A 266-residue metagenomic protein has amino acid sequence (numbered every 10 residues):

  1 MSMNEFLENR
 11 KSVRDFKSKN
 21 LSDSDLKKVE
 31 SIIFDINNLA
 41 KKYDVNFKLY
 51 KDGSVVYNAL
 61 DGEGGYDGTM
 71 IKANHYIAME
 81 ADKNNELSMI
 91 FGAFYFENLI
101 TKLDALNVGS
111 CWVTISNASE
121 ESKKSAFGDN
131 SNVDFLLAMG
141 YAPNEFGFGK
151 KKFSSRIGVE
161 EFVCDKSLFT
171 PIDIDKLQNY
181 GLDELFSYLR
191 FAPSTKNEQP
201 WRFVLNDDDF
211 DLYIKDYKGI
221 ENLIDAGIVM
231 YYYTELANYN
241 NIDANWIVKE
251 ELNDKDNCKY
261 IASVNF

Functional and structural regions predicted by a protein language model:
M1-F266: Acidic, surface-exposed loops and disordered segments
